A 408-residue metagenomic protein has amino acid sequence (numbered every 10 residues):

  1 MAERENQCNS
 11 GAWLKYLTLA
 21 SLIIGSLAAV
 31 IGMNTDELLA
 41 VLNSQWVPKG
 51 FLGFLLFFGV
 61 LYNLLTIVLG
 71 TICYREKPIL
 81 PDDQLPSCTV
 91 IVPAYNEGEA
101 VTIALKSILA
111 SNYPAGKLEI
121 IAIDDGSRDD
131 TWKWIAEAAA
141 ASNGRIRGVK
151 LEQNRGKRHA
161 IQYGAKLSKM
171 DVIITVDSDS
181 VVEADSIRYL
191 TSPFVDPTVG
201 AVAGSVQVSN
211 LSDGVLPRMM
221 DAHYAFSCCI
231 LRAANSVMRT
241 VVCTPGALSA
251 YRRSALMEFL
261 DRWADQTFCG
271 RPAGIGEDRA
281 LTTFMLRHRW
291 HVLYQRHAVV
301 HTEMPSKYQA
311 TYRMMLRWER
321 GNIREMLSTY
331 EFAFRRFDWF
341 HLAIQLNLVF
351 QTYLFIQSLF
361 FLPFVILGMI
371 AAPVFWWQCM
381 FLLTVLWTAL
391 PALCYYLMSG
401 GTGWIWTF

Functional and structural regions predicted by a protein language model:
M1-C8: Short, Lys/Arg-rich, polar N-terminal cytosolic tail immediately upstream of the first transmembrane signal-anchor
S10-L14, A343, P373-M380: Membrane-helix boundary/juxtamembrane motif in polytopic membrane proteins
W13-I23, L348-I356: Select subsegments of transmembrane alpha-helices in polytopic membrane proteins, especially boundary-proximal
A29-V60, V68-C73, L80-D82, L348-F408: Membrane-embedded multi-pass helical conduit in multi-pass membrane proteins, especially envelope-biosynthetic
V41-S44, A333-W339: Helix-boundary and loop/linker segments of multi-pass membrane transporters
L80-F337: Non-transmembrane catalytic domains and loops of membrane-associated enzymes and transporters that build or traffic
H341-V349: Soluble-to-membrane junctions at the N-terminal ends of transmembrane alpha-helices in multi-pass ion-transporting
